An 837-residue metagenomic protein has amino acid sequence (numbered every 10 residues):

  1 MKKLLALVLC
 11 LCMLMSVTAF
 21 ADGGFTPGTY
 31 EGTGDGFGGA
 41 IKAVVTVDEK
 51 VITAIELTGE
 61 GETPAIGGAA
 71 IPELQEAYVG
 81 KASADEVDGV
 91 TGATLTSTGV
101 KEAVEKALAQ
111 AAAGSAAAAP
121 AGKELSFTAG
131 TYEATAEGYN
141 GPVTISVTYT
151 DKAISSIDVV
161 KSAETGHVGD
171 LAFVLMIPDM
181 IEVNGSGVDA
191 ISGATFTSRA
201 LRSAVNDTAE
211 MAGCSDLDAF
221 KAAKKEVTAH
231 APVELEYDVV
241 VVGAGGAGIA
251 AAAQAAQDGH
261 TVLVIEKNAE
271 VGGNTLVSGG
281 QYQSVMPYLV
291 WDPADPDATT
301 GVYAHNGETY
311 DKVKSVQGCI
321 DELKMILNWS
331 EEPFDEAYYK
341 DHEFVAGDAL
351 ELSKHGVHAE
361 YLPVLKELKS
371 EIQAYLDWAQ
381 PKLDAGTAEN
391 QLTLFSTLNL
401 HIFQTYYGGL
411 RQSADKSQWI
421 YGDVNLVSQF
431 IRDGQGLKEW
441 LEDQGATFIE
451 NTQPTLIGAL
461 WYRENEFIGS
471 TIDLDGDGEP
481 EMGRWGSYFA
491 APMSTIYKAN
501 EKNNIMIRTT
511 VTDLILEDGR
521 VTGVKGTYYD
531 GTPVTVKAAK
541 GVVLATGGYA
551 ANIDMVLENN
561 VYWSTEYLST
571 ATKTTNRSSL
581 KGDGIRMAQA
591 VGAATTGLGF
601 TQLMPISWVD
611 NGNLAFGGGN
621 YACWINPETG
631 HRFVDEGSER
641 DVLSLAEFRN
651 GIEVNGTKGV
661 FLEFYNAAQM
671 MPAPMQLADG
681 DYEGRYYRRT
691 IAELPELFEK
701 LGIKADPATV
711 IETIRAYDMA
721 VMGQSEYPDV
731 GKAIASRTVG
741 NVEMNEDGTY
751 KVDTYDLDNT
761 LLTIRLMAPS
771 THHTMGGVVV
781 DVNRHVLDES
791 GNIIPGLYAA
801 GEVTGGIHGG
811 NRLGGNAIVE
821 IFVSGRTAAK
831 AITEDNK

Functional and structural regions predicted by a protein language model:
L14-G24: Sec-dependent signal peptide cleavage junction
G23-A223: Active-site- and interface-proximal helix/loop "cap" or "latch" segments in soluble metabolic and energy-transducing
A229-A247, L263: Beta1/beta-strand and adjacent pyrophosphate-binding region of the FAD-binding site in flavoprotein oxidoreductases
Q257-V277: Glycine-rich FAD pyrophosphate-binding loop
P333-T532, I553-D554, I714, D718-L757: Conserved redox-cofactor binding core of oxidoreductases
D513, T709-I807, N811: A glycine-rich dinucleotide-binding beta-alpha-beta segment and adjacent secondary-structure elements that constitute
Y529-S607, R784, I821-T827: Glycine-rich loop(s) and the adjacent beta-strand/alpha-helix scaffold that form part
I585, A593-T709, A716: An anion/pyrophosphate-binding glycine-rich loop and adjacent beta-alpha core in soluble alpha-beta enzymes
